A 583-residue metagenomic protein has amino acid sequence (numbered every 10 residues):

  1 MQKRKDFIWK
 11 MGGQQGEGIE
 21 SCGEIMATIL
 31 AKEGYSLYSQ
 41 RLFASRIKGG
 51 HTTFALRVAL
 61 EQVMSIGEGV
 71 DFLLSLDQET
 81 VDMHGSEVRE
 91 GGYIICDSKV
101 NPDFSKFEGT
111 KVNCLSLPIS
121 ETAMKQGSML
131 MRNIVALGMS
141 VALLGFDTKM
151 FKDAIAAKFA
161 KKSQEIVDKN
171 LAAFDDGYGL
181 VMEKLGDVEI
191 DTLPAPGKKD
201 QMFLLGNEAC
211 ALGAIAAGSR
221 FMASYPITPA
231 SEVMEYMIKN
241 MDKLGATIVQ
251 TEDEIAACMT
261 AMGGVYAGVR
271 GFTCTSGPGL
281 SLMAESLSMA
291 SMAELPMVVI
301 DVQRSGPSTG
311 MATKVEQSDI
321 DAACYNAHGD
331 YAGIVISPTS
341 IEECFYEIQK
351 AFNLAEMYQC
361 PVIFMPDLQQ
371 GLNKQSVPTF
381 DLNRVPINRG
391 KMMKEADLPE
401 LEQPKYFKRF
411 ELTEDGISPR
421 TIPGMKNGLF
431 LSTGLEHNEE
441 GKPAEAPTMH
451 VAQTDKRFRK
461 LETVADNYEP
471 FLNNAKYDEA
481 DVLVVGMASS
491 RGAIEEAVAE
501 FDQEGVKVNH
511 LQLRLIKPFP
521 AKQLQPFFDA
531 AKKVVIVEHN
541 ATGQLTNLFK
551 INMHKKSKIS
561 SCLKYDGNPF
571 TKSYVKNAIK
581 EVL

Functional and structural regions predicted by a protein language model:
M1-A217, F221-A223, K533: Active-site cofactor/cluster-binding pocket
K3-G85, F221, T228-Y325, I334-A355 (+1 more regions): Thiamine diphosphate
D6, F159, E183-K199, A214-S219 (+5 more regions): Gly-rich Lys/Arg/Thr-decorated short loops/hinges at beta-loop-alpha junctions or inter-strand turns that position
Q40, M150-F151, S163-L171, K184-L193 (+5 more regions): Flexible, glycine/charged-enriched surface loops at secondary-structure junctions
A44-I47, N101-F104, T122-A123, S231 (+7 more regions): Short gly/pro/ser/thr-enriched loop/turn and capping motifs at secondary-structure boundaries
S75, D97, P118, T275 (+4 more regions): Short beta-strand segments
M83-N101, S291-E294, L545-L563: A short, gly/pro- and small-residue-rich
F203-C210, I215, F352-L583: Flexible, low-complexity linker and terminal segments
